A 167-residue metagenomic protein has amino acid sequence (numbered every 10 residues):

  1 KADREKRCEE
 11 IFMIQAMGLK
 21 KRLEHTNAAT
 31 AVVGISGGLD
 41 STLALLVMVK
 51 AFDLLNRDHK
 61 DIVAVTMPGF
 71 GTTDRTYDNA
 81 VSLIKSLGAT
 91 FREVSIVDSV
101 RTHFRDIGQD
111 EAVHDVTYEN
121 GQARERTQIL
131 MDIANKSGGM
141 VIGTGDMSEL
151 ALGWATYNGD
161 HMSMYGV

Functional and structural regions predicted by a protein language model:
K1-G34, V49-K60: RNA-binding accessory domains that recognize and position tRNA/RNA substrates
K1-K6, T26-I35, A64-T66, D110-V116 (+1 more regions): Glycine- and acidic
Q15, G38, P68: Conserved hydrophobic/aromatic pocket- or pore-lining residues that grip, position, or stack substrates in active sites
A28-S41, V97-V100, D146-S148: A glycine-rich phosphate-binding loop feature that marks nucleotide/adenosyl-phosphate handling sites
T30-V32, D61-V63, T90, G138-V141: Beta-sheet entry/capping signal
I35-M48, T76-N79, I107-G108, T156-G159: Short glycine/threonine-rich loop-to-helix capping motif typified by GTGT followed within a few residues by an Asp-Pro
F52, L87, E111-V167: Active-site adenylate/phosphate-handling loop in enzymes that bind or generate adenylated species
R57-T117, A123, E149: A conserved beta-strand->alpha-helix junction
